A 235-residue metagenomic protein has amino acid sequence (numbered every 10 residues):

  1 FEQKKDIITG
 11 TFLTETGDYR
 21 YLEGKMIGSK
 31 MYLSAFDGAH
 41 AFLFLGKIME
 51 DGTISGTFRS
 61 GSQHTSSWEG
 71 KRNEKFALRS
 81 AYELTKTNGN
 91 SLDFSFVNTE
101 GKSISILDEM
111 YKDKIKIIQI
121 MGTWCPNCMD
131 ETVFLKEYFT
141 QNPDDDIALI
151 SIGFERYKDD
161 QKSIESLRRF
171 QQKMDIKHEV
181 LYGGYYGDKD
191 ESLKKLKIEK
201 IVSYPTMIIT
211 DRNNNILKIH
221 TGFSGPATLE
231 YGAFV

Functional and structural regions predicted by a protein language model:
F1-M49, T57-F58: Central antiparallel beta-sheet cores of small beta-barrel/beta-sandwich binding domains
S55-A81, Y182: Short, structured interface segments
R72-D108: N-terminal "domain-start" segment that seeds a small globular fold
N90, K114, V202-Y204: Short, small/polar residue-rich loop motifs at catalytic or cofactor-binding pockets
I104-L135, A148-I150: Short active-site neighborhood of thiol/selenol oxidoreductases, capturing the structured segment around
D130-D175, Y186-K194: Structural microenvironment flanking redox-active thiols in thiol-disulfide oxidoreductases
M174-I176, Y182-V235: Thiol/disulfide oxidoreductase modules built on the thioredoxin-like
